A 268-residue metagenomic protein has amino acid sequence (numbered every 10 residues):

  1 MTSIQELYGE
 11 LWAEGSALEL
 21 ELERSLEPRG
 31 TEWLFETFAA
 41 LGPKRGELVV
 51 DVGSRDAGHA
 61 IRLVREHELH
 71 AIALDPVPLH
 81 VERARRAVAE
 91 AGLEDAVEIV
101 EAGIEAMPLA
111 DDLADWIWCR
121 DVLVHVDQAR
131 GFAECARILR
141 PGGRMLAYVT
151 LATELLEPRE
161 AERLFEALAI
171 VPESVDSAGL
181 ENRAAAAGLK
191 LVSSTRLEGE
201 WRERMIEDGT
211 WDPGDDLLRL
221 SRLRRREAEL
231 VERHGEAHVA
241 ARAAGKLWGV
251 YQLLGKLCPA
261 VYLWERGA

Functional and structural regions predicted by a protein language model:
M1-L18: N-terminal, positively charged/glycine-rich alpha-helical extensions of SAM-dependent methyltransferases
L18-F35: Conserved SAM-binding loop and adjacent beta-strand
V50, R55-A106: Class I SAM-dependent methyltransferase SAM/SAH-binding core
E105-W116: A short acidic, Gly/Pro-enriched loop at the edge of an enzyme's catalytic core that lines a small-molecule cofactor
W116-A129: A short SAM/SAH-binding and catalytic strip from SAM-dependent methyltransferases
A129-R144: A short glycine-rich, Lys/Arg-flanked "PGG" loop and its adjoining helix->strand segment in the class I
T150-V171: Short, glycine-/aromatic-enriched active-site segment of Class I SAM-dependent methyltransferases
T195-A268: Conserved Class I S-adenosyl-L-methionine
